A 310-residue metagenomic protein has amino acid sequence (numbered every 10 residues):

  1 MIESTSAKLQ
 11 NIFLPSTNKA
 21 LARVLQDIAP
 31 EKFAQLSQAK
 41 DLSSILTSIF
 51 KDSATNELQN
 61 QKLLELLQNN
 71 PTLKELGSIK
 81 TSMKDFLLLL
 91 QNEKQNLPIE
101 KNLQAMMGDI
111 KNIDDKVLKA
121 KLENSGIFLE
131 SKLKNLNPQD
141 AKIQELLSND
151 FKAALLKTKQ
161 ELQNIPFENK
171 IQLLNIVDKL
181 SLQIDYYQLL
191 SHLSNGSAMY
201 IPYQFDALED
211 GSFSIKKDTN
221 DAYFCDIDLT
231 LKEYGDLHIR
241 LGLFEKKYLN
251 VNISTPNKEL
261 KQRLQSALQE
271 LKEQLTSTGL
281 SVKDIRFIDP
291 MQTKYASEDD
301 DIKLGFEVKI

Functional and structural regions predicted by a protein language model:
M1-D236, G242-I310: Extended non-catalytic alpha-helical interaction modules
